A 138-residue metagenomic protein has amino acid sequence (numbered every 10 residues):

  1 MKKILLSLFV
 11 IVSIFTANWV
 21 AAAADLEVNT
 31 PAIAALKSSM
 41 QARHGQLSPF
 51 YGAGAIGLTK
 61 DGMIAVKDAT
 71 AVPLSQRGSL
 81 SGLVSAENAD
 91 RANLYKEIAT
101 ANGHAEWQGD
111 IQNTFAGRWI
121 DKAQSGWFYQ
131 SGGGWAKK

Functional and structural regions predicted by a protein language model:
M1-I4: Positively charged n-region of N-terminal signal peptides that target proteins for export
S7-T16: Bacterial N-terminal signal peptides
T16-A23: Sec/Tat signal peptide C-region and signal peptidase I cleavage site
A23-R77, G82, A86, A101-K138: Amphipathic, charged alpha-helical segments and their helix-to-coil junctions in extracytoplasmic/peripheral assemblies
